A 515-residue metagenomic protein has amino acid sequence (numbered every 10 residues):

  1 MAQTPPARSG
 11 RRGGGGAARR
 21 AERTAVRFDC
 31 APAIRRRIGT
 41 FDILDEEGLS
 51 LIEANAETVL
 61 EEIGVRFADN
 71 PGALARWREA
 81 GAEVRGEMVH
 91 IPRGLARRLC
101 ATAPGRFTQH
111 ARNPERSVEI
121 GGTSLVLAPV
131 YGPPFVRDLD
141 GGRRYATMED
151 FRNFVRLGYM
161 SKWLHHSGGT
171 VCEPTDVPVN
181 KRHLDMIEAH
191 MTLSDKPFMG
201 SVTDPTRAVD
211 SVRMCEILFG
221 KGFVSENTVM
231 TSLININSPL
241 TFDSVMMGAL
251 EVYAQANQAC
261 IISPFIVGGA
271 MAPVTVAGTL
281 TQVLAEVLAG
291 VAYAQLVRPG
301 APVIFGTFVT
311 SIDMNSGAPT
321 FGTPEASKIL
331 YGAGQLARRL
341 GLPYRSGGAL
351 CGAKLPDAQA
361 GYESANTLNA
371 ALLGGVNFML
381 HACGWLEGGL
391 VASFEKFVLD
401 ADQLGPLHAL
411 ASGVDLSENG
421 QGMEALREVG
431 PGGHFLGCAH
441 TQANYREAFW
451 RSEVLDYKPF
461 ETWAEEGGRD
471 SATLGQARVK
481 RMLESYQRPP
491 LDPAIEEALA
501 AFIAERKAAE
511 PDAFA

Functional and structural regions predicted by a protein language model:
A2-L49, E57-E61, F67-A82, H90-L125 (+4 more regions): N-terminal intrinsically disordered, cationic/polar leader segments that include organellar targeting peptides
A2-S9, G13-D29, I43-N55, I63-G64 (+2 more regions): Catalytic-core signal marking the mid-to-C-terminal active-site face
I38-F41, N315-G322, A349-P356, G384-K396: Short beta-alpha connecting loops at secondary-structure transitions that line or flank enzyme active sites
D45, L49-A56, R66, N70 (+20 more regions): Generic structural signal for well-ordered, non-membrane alpha-helical segments in soluble metabolic enzymes
I52-N55, V59-R66, A80, L99-R106 (+14 more regions): Change "in soluble alpha/beta enzymes" to "in soluble alpha/beta proteins
G142-L373, N377: Helix-rich catalytic cores of soluble enzyme domains
L342-G348, F378-C383, G413-G422: Acidic/polar loop patches that form or flank catalytic/metal-binding clefts of enzymes that bind anionic ligands
N369-V391: Glycine-rich phosphate-binding active-site loops on the catalytic face of alpha/beta enzymes
